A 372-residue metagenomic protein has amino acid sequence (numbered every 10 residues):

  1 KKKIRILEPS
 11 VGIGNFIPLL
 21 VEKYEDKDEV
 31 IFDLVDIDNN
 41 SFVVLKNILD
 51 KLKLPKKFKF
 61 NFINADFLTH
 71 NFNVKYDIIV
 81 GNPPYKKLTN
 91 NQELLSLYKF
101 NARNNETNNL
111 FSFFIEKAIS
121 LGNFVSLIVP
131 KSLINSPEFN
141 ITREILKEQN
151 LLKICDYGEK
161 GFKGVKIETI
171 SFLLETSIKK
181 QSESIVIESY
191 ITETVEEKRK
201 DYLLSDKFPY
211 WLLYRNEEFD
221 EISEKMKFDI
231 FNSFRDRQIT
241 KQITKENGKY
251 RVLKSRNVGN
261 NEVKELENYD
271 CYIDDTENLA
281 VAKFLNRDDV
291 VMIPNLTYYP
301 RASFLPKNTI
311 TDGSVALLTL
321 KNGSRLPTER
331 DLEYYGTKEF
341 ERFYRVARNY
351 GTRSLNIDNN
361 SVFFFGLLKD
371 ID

Functional and structural regions predicted by a protein language model:
K1, F72-K75, S120, T244-N247 (+1 more regions): Flexible, charged surface loops at secondary-structure boundaries
K3-S10: Conserved class I S-adenosyl-L-methionine
R5, I78, V290-V291: Structural motif
L7, D33, I63: Conserved Rossmann-like nucleotide-binding pocket used by diverse enzymes that bind dinucleotide cofactors
S10-L20, E29, D36-F42, L54 (+2 more regions): Signature of N6-adenine DNA methyltransferases within the class I
Y24, L49, K53: Conserved hydrophobic residues forming the short capping helix/wall of the S-adenosyl-L-methionine
L45-K46: Conserved SAM-binding loop
E217-D372: Polybasic, glycine- and aromatic-enriched phosphate-binding surface used to engage nucleic acids
